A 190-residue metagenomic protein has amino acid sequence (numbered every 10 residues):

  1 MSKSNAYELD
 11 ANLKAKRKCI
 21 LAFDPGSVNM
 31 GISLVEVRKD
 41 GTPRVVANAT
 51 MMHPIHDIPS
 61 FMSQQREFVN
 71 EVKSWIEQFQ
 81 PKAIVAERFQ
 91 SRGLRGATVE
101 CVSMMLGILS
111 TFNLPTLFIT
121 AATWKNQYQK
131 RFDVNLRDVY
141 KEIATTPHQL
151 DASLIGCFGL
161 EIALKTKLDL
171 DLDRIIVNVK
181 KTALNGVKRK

Functional and structural regions predicted by a protein language model:
M1-K190: Phosphate- and other anionic-substrate recognition elements at nucleic-acid/protein interfaces
